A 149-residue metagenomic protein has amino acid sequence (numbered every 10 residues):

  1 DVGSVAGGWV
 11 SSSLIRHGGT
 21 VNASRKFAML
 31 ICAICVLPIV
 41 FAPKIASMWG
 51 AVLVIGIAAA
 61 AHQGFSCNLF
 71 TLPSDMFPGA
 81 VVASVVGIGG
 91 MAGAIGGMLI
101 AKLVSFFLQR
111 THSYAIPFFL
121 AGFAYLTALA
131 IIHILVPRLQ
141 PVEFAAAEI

Functional and structural regions predicted by a protein language model:
D1-I15: Transmembrane alpha-helices of Major Facilitator/SLC transporters
S4-V5, S74-S113: A late C-terminal transmembrane helix in Major Facilitator Superfamily
V21-F27, V104-A124: A membrane-interface helix-boundary motif in multi-pass transporters
N22-L72: C-terminal transmembrane helical hairpin of 12-TM major facilitator-type secondary transporters
L30, L53, V81-I88, I116-L120: Signature of the 12-TM Major Facilitator Superfamily
L37-K44, A121-I149: Multi-pass alpha-helical transporter architecture, strongest for 12-TM Major Facilitator/SLC carriers used
I57, A92, G96, A124-T127: Small/hydrophobic positions within alpha-helical transmembrane segments of multi-pass membrane transporters
